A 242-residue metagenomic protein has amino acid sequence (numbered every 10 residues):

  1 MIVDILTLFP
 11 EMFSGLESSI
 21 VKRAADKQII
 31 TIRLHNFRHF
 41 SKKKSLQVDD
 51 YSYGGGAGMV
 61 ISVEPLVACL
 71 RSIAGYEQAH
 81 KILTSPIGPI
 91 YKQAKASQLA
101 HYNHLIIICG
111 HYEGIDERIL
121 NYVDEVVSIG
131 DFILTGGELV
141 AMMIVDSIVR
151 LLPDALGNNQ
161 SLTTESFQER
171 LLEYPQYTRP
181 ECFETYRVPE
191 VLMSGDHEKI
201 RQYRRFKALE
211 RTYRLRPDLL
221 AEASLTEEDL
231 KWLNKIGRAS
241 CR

Functional and structural regions predicted by a protein language model:
M1-H39: Glycine-rich, flexible N-terminal cofactor/catalytic loop recognition
V48-C69: Short, structured active-site "lid" loops
S62-C109, D116, P153: S-adenosyl-L-methionine/SAH cofactor-binding core of RNA-modifying enzymes
I115, I119-E165: Structured adenosyl-cofactor binding patch, chiefly the S-adenosyl-L-methionine
L139, L151-V191: Internal, active-site/partner-interface "lid" segment
E190-R201, K207, R211, L220-E228: An accessory alpha-helical subdomain
A239-R242: Conserved small/polar residues in nucleotide/adenosyl-binding loops
